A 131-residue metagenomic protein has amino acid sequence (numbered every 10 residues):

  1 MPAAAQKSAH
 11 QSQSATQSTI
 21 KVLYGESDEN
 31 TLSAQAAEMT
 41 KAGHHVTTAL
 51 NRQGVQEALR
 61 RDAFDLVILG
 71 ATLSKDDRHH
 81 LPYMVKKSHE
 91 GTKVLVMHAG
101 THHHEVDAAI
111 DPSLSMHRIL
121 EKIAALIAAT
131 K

Functional and structural regions predicted by a protein language model:
S18-E29, Q35-M39, V67: Conserved acidic segment of CheY-like receiver
E29, L50-G54, L114-H117: Acidic phosphotransfer microenvironment of two-component signaling modules
K41, E57, Y83, K87 (+2 more regions): CheY-like receiver
A42-V46: A generic structural motif
T48-L66: Acidic, metal-coordinating helix/loop segments flanking the phosphotransfer/catalytic sites of two-component signaling
R60-D62, M84-G91, G100-T101: Conserved phosphotransfer cores of two-component systems
I68-K86: Conserved phosphotransfer microenvironments
L95-K131: Output/docking surface of receiver
